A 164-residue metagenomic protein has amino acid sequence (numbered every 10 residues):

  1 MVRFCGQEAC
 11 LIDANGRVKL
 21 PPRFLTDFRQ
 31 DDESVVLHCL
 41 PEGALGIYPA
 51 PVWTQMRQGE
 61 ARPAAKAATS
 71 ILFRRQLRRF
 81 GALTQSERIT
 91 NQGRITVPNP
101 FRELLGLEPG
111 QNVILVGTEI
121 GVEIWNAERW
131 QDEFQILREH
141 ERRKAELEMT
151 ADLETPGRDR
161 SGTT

Functional and structural regions predicted by a protein language model:
M1-C10, A14-N15, F24-Q92, P100-T164: Flexible "stalk/tail and boundary" regions
